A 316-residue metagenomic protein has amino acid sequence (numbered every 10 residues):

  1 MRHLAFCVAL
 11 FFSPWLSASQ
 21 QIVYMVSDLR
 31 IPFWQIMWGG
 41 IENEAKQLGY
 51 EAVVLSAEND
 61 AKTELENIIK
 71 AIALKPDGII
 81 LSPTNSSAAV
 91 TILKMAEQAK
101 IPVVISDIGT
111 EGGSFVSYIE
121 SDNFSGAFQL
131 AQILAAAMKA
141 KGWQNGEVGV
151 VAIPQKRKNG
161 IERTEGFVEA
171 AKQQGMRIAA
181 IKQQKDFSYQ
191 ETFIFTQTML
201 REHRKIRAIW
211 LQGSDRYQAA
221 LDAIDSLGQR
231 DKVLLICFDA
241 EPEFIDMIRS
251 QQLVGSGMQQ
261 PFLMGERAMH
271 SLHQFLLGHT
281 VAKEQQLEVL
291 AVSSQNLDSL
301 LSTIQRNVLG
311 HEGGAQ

Functional and structural regions predicted by a protein language model:
M1-L4: Positively charged n-region of N-terminal signal peptides that target proteins for export
S13-S17: N-terminal signal peptide c-region/cleavage motif recognized by signal peptidases
M25-W38, V53-T63, N85, I108 (+6 more regions): Hinge/beta->alpha junction and helix N-cap segments in small-molecule ligand-binding domains
L48, I72, L134-K139, L200 (+2 more regions): Short, hydrophobic alpha-helical segments
I79-E97, F167, K185-M247: Hydrophobic alpha-helical
S87-S125, K141, E147, D239-R249 (+1 more regions): Flexible loop/hinge segments that line or gate small-molecule binding clefts
V151, Q155, N159, A170-A171 (+1 more regions): Hinge/cleft segment of the Venus flytrap/periplasmic-binding protein
